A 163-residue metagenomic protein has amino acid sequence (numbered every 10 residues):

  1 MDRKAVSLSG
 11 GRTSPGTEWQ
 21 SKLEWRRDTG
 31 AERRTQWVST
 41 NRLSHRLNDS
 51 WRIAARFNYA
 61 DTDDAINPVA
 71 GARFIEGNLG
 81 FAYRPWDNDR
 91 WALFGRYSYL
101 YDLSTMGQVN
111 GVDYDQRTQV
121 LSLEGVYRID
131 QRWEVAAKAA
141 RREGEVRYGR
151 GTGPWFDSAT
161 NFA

Functional and structural regions predicted by a protein language model:
M1-A163: Gram-negative and organellar
